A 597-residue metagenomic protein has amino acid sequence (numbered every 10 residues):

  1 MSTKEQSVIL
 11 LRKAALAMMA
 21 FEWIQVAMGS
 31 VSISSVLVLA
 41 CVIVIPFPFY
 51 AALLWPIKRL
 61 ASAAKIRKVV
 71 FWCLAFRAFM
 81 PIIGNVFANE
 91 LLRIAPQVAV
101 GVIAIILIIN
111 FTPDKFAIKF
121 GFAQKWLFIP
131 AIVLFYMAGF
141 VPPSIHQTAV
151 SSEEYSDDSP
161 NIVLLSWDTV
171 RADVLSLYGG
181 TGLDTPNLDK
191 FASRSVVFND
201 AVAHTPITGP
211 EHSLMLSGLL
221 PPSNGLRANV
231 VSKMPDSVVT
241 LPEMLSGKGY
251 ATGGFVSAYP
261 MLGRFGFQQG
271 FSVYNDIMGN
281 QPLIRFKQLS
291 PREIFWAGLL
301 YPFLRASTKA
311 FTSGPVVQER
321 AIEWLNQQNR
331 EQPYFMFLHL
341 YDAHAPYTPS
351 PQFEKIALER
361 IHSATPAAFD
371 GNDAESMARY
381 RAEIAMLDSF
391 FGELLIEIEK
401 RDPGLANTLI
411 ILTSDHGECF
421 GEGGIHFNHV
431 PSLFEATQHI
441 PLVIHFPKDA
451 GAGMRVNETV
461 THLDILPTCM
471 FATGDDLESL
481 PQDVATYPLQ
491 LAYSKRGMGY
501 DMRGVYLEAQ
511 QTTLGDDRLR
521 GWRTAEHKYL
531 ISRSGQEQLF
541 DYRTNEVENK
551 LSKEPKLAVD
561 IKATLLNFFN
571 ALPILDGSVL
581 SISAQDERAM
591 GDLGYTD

Functional and structural regions predicted by a protein language model:
S2-D597: Catalytic domains that recognize anionic headgroups
